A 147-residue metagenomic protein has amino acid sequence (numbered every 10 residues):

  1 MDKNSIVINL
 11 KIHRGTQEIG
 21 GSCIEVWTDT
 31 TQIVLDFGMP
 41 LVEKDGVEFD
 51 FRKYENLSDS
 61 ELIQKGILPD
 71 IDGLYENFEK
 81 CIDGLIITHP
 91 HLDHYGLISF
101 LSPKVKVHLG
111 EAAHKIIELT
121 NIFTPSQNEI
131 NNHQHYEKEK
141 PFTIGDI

Functional and structural regions predicted by a protein language model:
D2-S5, A113-I147: Metallo-beta-lactamase
I6-G15, I19-T30, K140-I147: Catalytic core of the metallo-beta-lactamase
L10, V26, D36, H89-P90: Divalent metal-coordination and catalytic microenvironments
G15-T16, D36-P40, A112: Active-site metal-binding loops of divalent metal-dependent hydrolases
Q17-S22, L41-D45, H94-Y95: Short N-terminal binding/cap micro-motifs at the start of the first secondary-structure element
T31-I86, E118-E129: Pre-active-site segment of Zn-dependent metallo-hydrolases
T31-Q32, P103-K106: A short helix->loop->beta-strand "cap" motif at the edges of active sites that frequently abuts
F78-K104, E111: Di-metal (Zn2+ and/or Mg2+/Mn2+) metal-binding site signature of metallo-dependent hydrolases with the MBL/beta-CASP
